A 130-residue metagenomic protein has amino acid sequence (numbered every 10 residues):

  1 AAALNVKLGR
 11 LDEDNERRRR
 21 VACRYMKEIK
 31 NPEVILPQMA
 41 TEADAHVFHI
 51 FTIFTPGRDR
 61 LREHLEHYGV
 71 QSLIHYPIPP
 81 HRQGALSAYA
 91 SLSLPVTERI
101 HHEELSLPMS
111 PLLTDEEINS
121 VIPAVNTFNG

Functional and structural regions predicted by a protein language model:
A1-G130: PLP-dependent aminotransferase class I/II
